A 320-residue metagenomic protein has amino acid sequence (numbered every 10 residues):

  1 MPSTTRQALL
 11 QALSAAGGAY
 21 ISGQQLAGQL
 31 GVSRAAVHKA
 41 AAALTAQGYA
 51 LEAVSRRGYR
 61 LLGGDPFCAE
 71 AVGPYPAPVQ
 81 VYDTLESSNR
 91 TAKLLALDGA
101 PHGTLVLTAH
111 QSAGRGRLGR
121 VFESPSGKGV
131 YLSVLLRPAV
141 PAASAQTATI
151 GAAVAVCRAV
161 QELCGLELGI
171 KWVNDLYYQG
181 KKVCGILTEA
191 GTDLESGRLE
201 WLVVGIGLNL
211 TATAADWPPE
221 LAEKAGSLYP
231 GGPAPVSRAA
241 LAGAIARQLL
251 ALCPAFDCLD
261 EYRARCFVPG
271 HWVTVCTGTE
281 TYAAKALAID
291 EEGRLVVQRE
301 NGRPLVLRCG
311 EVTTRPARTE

Functional and structural regions predicted by a protein language model:
M1-S33, V140-L168, Y178-E320: Long, positively charged amphipathic alpha-helical accessory segments at protein N-termini or as interdomain linkers
P2-Q161, C184: N-terminal lobe of the biotin/lipoate ligase/transferase fold
A53-S55, K171, I289-D290: Short, ordered beta-strand-loop transition motifs
D83, I170-W172: Short loop/edge segments at beta-strand edges and connector loops that shape dinucleotide/nucleotide cofactor-binding
